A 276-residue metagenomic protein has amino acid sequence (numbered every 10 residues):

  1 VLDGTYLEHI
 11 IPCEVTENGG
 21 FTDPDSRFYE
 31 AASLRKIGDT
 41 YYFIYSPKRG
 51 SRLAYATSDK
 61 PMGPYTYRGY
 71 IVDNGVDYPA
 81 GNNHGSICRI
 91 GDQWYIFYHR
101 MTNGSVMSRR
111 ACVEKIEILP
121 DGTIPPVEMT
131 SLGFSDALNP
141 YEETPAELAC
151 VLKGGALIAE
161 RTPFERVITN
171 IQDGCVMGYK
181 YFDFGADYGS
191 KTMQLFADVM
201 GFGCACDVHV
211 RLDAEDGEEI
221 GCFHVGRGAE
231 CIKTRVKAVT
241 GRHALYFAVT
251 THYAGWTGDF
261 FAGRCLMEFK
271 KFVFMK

Functional and structural regions predicted by a protein language model:
V1, Y55-S58, H99, H209-D213 (+1 more regions): Predominantly extracellular/luminal cell-surface or secreted proteins
V1-S33, P64-S86, E128-Y141, G174: Surface loop/turn signatures of beta-propeller and other carbohydrate-active proteins
V1-Y6, Y55-P64, E117-I124: Short loop/turn segments immediately following beta-strands, especially the blade-tip and inter-blade linker loops
I11-G19, P24, Y70, G85 (+3 more regions): Sequence/structural signature of beta-propeller domains
E30-K48, Q93-M101, L195-A197, Y246: Hydrophobic core segments of beta-strands in well-ordered, beta-rich domains
R52-T57, C112: A short loop-to-beta-strand structural motif that recurs across blades of beta-propeller domains
G104-S105, R109-C112, D121, P125-K276: Extracytoplasmic
